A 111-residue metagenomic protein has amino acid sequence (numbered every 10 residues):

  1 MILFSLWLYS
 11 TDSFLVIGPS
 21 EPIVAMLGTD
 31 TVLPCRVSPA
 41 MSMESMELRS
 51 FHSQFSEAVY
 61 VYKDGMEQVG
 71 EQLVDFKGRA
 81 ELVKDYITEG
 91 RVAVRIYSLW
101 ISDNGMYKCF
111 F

Functional and structural regions predicted by a protein language model:
M1-A25: N-terminal Sec-dependent signal peptide, specifically the hydrophobic helical h-region
L8-Y9, S42-S45, R49, S102 (+1 more regions): Extracellular/luminal immunoglobulin-like beta-sandwich modules
V16-S20, D64, R79, V92-V94: Short structured motifs
I17, A25-L27, G70, L99: Hydrophobic beta-strand core residues of beta-sandwich domains
A25-L27, H52, V74, D85: Conserved strand-loop elements at the edges of beta-sheets that form or border functional pockets
T29-L33, M46: Structural beta-strand segments of beta-rich domains
V32-R36, K77-F111: Ligand-binding face of N-terminal immunoglobulin V-set domains in extracellular IgSF glycoproteins
S38-G78: N-terminal V-set
